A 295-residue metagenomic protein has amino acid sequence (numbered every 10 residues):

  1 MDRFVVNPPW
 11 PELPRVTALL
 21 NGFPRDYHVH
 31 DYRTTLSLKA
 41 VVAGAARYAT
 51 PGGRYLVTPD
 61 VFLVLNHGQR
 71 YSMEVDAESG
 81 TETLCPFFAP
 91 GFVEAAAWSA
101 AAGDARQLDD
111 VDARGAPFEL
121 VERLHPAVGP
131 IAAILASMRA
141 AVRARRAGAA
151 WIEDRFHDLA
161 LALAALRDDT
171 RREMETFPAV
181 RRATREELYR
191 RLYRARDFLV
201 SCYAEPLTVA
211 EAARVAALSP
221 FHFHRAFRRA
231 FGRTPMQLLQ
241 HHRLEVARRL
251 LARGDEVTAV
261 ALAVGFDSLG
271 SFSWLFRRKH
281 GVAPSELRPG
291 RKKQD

Functional and structural regions predicted by a protein language model:
D2-D112, R143-A150: N-terminal regulatory/effector-sensing and dimerization cores that precede helix-turn-helix DNA-binding domains
D76-A77, S99-A100, L166, L250 (+2 more regions): Residue-level signal for well-ordered alpha-helical positions
A96, L159-R167, F227, L251: Hydrophobic recognition helices of helix-based DNA-binding modules
D112-D197: An amphipathic alpha-helical interaction segment
R145, E205, R253-D255, G265: Flexible coil/turn residues that form the inter-helical turn or adjacent wing/linker of helix-turn-helix
D168-D169, E175-Y189, R194-H242, A261-G290: Basic/polar phosphate-binding segments, predominantly the helix-turn-helix DNA-binding elements of transcriptional
L199-C202, A247-G254: Short helix-to-turn junction characteristic of helix-turn-helix DNA-binding domains, especially the helix
A247, V260-A261: Hydrophobic positions on the alpha-helical face of helix-turn-helix-like DNA-binding modules
